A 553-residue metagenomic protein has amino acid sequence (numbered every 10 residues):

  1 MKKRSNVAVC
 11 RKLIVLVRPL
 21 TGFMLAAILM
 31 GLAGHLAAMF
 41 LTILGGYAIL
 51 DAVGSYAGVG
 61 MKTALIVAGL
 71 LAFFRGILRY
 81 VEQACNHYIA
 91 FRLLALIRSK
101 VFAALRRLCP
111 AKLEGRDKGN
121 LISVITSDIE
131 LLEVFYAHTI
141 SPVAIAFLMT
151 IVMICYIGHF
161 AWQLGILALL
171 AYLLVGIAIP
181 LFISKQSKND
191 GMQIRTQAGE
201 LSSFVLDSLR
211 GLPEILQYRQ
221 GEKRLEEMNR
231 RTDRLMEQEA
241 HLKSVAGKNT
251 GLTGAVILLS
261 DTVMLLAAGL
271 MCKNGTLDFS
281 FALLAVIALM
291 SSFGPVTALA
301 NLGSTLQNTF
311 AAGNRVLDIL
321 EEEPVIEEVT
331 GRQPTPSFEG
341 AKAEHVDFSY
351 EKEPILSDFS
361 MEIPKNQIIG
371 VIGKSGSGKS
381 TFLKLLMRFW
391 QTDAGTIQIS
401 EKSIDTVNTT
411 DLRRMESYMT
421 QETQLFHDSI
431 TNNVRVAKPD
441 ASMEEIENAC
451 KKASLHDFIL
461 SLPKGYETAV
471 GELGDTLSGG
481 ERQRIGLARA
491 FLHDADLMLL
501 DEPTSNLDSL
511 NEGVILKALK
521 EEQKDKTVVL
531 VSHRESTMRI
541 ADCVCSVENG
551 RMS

Functional and structural regions predicted by a protein language model:
M1-A37, G58-T63, E82, N86 (+12 more regions): Membrane-integrated ABC transporters
K2-R4, C85, F91, S99-S123 (+6 more regions): Short intracellular "coupling" helices and adjacent cytoplasmic loop segments at the cytosolic face of multi-pass
I14-G22, R107-A111, S127-Y136, I140 (+10 more regions): An intracellular "coupling" helix at the cytosolic face of ABC transporter transmembrane type-1 domains
P19, F23-G34, L71, H138-Q193 (+2 more regions): Transmembrane helices of ABC transporter permease
T21-L78, F160-Q163, T276-F279: Transmembrane helix-loop-helix hairpins at lipid-water interfaces of multipass membrane proteins, especially the type-1
D51-I66, Y156-L170, K248-N314, I319-L320: Helix-loop-helix
A84-A103, A144-I145, A168-P213, Q220 (+6 more regions): Cytoplasmic coupling helices
P336-S553: ABC-type nucleotide-binding domain
